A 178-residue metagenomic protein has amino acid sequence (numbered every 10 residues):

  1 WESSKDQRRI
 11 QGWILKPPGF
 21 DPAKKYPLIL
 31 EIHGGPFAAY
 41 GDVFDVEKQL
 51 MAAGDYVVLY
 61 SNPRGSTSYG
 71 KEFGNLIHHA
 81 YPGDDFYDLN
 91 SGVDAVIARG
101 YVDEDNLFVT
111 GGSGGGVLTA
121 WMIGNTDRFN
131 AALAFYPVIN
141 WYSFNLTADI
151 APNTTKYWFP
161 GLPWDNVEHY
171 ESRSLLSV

Functional and structural regions predicted by a protein language model:
W1-K25: N-terminal cap/lid segment of alpha/beta-hydrolase-fold proteins
G19, F37-A38, S66, H79: Short strand->helix junction
A23-K25, G41, E104: Short secondary-structure junction motifs
Y26, H33-A38, S113: Active-site glycine-rich loops that stabilize anionic/oxyanionic intermediates across multiple enzyme folds
Y26, Y56, R128-N130: Short beta-strand segments enriched for Tyr within beta-sheet-rich domains, predominantly fibronectin type III
A39-Y40, Y142: Glycine/Thr-rich phosphate-binding loops of Rossmann-like dinucleotide-binding domains
D42-N62: Short amphipathic alpha-helix adjacent to the substrate-entry channel of hydrolases
E47, Y60-V178: Active-site-proximal cap/loop segments of hydrolase catalytic domains
